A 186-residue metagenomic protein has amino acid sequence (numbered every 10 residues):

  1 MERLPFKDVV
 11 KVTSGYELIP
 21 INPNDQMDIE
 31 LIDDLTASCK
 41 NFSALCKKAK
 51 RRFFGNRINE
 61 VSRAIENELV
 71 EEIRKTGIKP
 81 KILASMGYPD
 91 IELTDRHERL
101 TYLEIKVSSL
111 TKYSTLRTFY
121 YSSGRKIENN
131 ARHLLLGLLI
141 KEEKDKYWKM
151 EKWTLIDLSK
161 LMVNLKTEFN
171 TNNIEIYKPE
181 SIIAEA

Functional and structural regions predicted by a protein language model:
M1-R63: Interdomain/boundary linker segments immediately adjacent to catalytic/signaling cores
I65-G77: Amphipathic alpha-helical segments
T76-Y88: Short, well-structured beta-strand/strand-turn elements
M86-Y88, E98, N130: Short connector loops at helix/strand junctions that flank enzyme active sites, especially segments positioning acidic
I91-L93, T101-S109: Conserved catalytic cores of phosphodiester-cleaving nucleases, focusing on short active-site segments
E98-Y102, D145: Short, mixed charged/polar active-site loops that provide acid/base catalysis or chelate metal/phosphate cofactors
K106-K146: Catalytic cores of nucleic-acid endonucleases
L138-A186: Domain-level recognition of nuclease-like catalytic cores that cleave nucleotide substrates
